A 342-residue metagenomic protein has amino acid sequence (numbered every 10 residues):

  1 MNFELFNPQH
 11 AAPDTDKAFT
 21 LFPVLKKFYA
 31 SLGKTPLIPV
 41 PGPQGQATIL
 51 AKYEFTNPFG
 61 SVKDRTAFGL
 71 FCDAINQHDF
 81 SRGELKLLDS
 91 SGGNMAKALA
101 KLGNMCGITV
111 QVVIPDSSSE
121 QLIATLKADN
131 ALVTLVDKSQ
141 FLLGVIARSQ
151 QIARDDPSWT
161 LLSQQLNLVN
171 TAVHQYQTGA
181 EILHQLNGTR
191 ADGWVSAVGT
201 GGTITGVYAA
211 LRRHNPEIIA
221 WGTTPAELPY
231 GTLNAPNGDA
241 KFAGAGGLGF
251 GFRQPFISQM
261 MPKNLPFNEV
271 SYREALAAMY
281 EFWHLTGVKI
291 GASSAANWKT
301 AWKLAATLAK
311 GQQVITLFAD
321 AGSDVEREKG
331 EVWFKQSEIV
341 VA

Functional and structural regions predicted by a protein language model:
M1-A342: PLP-dependent amino-acid enzyme catalytic core
